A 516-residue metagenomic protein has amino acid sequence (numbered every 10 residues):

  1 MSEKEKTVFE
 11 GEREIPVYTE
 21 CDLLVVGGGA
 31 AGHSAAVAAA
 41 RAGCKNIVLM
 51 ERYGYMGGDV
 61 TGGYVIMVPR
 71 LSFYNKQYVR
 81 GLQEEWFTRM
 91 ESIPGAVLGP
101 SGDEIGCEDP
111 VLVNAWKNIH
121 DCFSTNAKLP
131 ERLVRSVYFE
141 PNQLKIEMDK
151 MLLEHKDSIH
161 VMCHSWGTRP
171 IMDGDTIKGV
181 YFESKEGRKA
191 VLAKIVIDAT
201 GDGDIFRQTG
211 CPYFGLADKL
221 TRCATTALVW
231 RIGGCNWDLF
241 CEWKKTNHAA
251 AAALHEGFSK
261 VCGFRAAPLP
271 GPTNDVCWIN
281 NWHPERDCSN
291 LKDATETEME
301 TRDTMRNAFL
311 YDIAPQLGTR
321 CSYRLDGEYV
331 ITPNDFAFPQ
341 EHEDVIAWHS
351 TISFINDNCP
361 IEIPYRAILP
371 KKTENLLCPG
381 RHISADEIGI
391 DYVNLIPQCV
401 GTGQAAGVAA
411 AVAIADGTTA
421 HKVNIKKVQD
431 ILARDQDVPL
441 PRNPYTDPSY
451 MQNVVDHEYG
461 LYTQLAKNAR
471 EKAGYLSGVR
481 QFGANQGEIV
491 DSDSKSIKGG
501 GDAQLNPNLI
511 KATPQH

Functional and structural regions predicted by a protein language model:
S2-K4, E12, Y18-E20, C44-N46 (+1 more regions): Conserved N-terminal/central alpha/beta ligand/cofactor-binding core
S2-K4, W86, A115-W116, E131-V134 (+5 more regions): Flavin (FAD/FMN)-binding glycine-rich loop and adjacent Rossmann-like elements that form
V17-G29: Beta1/beta-strand and adjacent pyrophosphate-binding region of the FAD-binding site in flavoprotein oxidoreductases
G32: N-terminal Rossmann-fold NAD(P) dinucleotide-binding loop
A39: Aromatic pocket-lining residues of Rossmann-like dinucleotide-binding sites
